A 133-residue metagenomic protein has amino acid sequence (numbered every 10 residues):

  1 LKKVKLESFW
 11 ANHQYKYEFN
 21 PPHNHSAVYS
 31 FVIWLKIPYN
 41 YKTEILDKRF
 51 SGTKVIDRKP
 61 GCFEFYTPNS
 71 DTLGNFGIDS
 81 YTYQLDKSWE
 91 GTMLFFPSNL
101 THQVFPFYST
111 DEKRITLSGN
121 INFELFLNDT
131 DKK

Functional and structural regions predicted by a protein language model:
K2-K3, S109-D111: A short beta-turn/loop motif at secondary-structure boundaries
K3-A11: A short glycine-rich, His/Asp/Glu-containing loop-to-beta-strand
W10-F95, F105, E112, L127: Catalytic core of non-heme Fe(II) oxygenases with the double-stranded beta-helix
N99-Q103: Short, charged beta-turn/beta-strand-edge "cap" motif at the junction between a beta-strand and an adjacent loop
T110-I121: A short alpha/beta connector and helix-capping loop motif
G119-K133: Double-stranded beta-helix
